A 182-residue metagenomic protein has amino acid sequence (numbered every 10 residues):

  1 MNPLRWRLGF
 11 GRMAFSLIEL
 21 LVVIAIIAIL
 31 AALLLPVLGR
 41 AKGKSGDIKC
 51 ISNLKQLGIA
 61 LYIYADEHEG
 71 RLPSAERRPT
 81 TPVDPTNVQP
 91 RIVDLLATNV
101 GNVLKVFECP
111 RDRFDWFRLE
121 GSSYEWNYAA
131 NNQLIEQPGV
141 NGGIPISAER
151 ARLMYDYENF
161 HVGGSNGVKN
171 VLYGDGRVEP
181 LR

Functional and structural regions predicted by a protein language model:
M1-F10: N-terminal secretory signal peptides that target proteins for export/translocation
R12-S52: Amphipathic alpha-helical segments typified by the pilin-like N-terminal helix that continues immediately C-terminal
G43-R182: Short, well-structured segments within or immediately adjacent to enzyme catalytic domains that line ligand-binding
